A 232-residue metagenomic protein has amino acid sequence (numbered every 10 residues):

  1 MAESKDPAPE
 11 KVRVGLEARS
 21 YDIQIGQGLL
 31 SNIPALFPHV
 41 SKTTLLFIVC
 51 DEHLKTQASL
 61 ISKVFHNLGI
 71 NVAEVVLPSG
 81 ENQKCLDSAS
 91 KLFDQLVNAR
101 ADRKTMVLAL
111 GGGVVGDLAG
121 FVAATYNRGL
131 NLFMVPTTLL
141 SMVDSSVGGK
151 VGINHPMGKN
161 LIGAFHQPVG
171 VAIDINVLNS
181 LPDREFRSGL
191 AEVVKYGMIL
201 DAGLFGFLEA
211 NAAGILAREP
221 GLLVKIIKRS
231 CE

Functional and structural regions predicted by a protein language model:
A2-M106: ATP/NTP phosphate-donor binding region
G15, F121-A217: A glycine/threonine-rich phosphate-anchoring loop and its flanking beta-alpha core in nucleotide/phosphate-binding
L86, R184, M198-A202, G221-K228: Alpha-helix N-cap/helix-start motif at coil-to-helix transitions, marked by capping-box chemistry
S90-F93, A191, V224, K228-C231: Generic alpha-helical structural signal
G113: Acidic-aromatic/histidine active-site loop/patch
G116: Catalytic nucleophile loop
A212-E232: Oxyanion-binding "anion nests"
